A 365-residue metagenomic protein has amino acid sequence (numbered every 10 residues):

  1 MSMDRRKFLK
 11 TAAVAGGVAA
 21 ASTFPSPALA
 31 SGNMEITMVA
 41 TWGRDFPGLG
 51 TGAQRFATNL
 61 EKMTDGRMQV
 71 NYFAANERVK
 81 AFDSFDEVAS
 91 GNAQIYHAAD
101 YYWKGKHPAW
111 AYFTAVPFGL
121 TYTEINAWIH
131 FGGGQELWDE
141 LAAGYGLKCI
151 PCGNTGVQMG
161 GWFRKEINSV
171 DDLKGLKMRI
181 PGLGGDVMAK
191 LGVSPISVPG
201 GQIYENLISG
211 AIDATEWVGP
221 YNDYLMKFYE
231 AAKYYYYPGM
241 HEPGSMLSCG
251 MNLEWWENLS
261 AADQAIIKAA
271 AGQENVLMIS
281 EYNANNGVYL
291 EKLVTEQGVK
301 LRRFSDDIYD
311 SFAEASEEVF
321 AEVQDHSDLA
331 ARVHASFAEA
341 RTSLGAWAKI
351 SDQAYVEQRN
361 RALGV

Functional and structural regions predicted by a protein language model:
S2-T23, P27-I125, G133-V365: N-terminal secretory/targeting leader peptides
